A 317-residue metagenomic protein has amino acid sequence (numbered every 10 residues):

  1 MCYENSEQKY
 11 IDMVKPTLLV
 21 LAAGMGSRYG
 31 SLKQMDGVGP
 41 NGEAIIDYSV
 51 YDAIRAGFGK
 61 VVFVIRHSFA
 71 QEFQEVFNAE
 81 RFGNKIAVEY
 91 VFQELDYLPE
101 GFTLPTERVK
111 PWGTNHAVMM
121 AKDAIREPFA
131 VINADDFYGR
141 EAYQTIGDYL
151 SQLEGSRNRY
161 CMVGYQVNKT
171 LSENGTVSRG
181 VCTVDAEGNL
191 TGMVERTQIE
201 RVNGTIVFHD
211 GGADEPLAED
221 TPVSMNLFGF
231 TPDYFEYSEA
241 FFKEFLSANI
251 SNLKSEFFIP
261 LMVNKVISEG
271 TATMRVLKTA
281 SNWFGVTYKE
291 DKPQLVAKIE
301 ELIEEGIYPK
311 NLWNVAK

Functional and structural regions predicted by a protein language model:
C2-V20, P40-V131, Y138-G139, Y143 (+1 more regions): Conserved N-terminal catalytic core of the sugar/cofactor nucleotidyltransferase
T17-G30: A phosphate-binding catalytic loop at a beta-strand-loop-alpha-helix junction that coordinates phosphoryl groups
F73-F77, I146, S238, L295: Hydrophobic packing residues within well-ordered alpha-helices of enzyme cores
P99-P111, G175-G180, E290-Q294: Short, surface-exposed amphipathic charged segments that create phosphate/polyanion-binding patches used for binding
R140-F228: Conserved core of the sugar-phosphate nucleotidyltransferase
L227-S238: Conserved nucleotide-sugar donor-binding and metal-coordinating catalytic region shared by glycosyltransferases
E239-A272: A C-terminal functional module that forms or caps the active site or interfaces directly with catalytic machinery
T273, W283-K317: Hydrophobic helical membrane-anchoring modules
